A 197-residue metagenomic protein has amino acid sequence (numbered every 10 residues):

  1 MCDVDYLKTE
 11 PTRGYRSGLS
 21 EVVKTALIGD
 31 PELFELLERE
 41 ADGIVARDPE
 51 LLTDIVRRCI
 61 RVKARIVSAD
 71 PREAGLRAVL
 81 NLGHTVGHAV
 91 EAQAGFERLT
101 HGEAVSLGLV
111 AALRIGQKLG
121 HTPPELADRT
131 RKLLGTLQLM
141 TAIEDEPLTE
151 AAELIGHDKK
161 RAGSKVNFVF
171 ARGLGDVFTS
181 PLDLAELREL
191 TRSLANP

Functional and structural regions predicted by a protein language model:
M1-D42: A glycine/threonine-rich phosphate-anchoring loop and its flanking beta-alpha core in nucleotide/phosphate-binding
T9-E10, A89, V177: Residues that scaffold the ATP/ADP-binding catalytic core of kinase and kinase-like folds
Y15, P71-R72, R98, K160-A162: Solvent-exposed alpha-helices and their adjacent loops that cap or buttress functional pockets in soluble metabolic
S20-V23, H121-P197: C-terminal charged capping/lid subdomain of soluble metabolic enzymes
E35-T149: Active-site segments that bind and position negatively charged phosphate/pyrophosphate groups
